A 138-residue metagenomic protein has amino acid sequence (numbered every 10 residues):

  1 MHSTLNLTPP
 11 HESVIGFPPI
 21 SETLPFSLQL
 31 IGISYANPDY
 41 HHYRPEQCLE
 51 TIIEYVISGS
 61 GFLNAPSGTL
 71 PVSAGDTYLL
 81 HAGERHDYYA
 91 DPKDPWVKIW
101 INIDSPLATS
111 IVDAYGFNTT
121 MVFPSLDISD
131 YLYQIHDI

Functional and structural regions predicted by a protein language model:
M1-S27, R44, V122: A short, N-terminal "cap"/entry segment at the start of jelly-roll beta-barrel domains of the cupin/DSBH fold
T23, S27-T119: N-terminal regulatory/effector-sensing and dimerization cores that precede helix-turn-helix DNA-binding domains
S110-I138: Amphipathic alpha-helical segments enriched in hydrophobic/aromatic residues interleaved with Lys/Arg
